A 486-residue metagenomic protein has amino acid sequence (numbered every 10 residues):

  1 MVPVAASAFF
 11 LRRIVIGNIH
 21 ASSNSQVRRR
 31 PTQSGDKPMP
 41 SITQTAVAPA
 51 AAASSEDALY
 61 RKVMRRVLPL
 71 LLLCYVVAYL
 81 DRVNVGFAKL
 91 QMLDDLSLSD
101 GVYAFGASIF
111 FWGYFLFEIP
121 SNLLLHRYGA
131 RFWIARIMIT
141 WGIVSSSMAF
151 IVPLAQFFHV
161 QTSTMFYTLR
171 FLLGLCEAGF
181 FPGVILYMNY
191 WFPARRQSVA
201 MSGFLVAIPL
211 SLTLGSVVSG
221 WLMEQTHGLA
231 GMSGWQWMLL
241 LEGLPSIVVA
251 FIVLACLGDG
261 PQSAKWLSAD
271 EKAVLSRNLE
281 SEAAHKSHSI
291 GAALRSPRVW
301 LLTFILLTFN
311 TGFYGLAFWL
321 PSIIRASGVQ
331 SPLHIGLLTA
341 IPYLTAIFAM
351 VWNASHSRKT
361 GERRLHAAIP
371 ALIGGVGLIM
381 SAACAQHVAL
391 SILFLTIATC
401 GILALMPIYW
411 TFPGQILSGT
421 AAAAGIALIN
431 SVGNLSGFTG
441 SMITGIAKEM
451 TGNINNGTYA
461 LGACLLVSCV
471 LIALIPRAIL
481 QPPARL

Functional and structural regions predicted by a protein language model:
V85-G86, A293-M350, M406, W410: Extracytoplasmic gate region of multi-pass secondary transporters
G86-L116: Extracellular/periplasmic helix-loop-helix junction of adjacent transmembrane segments in MFS-like secondary
F117-A130, A349-E362: Helix-to-loop junctions at the C-terminal end of transmembrane segments in multipass secondary transporters
I139-H159, I373-Q386: C-terminal ends and interior cores of transmembrane alpha-helices in multi-pass membrane transporters/permeases
L169-V206: Cytoplasmic helix-loop-helix junction between adjacent transmembrane helices in 12-TM secondary transporters
V199-M223, S246, N430-G440: Glycine-rich segments within core transmembrane alpha-helices of 12-TM secondary carriers
R363-F412: C-terminal transmembrane helical hairpin of 12-TM major facilitator-type secondary transporters
I416-N453: A late C-terminal transmembrane helix in Major Facilitator Superfamily
